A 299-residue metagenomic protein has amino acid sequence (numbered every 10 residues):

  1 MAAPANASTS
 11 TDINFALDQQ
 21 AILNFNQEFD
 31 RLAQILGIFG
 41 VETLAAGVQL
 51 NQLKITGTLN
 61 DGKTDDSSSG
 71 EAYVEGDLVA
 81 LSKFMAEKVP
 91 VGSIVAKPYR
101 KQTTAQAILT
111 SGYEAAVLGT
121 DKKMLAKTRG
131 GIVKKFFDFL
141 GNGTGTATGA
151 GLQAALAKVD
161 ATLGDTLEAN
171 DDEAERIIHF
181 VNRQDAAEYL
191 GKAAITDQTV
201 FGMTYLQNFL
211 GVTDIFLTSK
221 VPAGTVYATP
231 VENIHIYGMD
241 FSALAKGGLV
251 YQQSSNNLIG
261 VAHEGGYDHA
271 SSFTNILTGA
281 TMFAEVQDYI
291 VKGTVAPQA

Functional and structural regions predicted by a protein language model:
M1, A5-A7: Long, low-complexity intrinsically disordered regions enriched in Pro/Ser/Thr and acidic residues that serve as
A3, D12-A96: Assembly/oligomerization interface modules of large self-assembling protein complexes
N26, D30-A33, G47-Q49, L53 (+1 more regions): Sequence/fold signature of self-assembling virion shell proteins
L32-I35, K134-Q153, I177, Q253-S254 (+1 more regions): Short glycine-rich, low-complexity/disordered patches
T43, F84, V89, I94 (+4 more regions): A generic structural signal for short, non-catalytic loop/turn and secondary-structure boundary residues
D61-L81, A107-T110, N257-S272: Short charge-dense sequence patches
L81-T148, I215, A270-A280, G293: Long, contiguous amphipathic alpha-helices that act as assembly "spine/axial" helices in icosahedral shell and virion
N142-F216: Extended, solvent-exposed, turn-rich assembly/linker loops in the middle of proteins
